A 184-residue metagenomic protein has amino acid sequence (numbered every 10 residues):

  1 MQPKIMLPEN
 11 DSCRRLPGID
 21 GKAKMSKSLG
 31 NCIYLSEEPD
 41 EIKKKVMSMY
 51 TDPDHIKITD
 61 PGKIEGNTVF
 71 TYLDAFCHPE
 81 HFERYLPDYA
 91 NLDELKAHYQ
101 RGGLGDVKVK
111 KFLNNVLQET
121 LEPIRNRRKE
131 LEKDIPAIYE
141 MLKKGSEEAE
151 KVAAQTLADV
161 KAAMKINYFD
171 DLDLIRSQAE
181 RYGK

Functional and structural regions predicted by a protein language model:
M1-K184: Conserved nucleotide- and phosphate/pyrophosphate-binding catalytic cores in adenylate/nucleotidyl-handling enzymes
